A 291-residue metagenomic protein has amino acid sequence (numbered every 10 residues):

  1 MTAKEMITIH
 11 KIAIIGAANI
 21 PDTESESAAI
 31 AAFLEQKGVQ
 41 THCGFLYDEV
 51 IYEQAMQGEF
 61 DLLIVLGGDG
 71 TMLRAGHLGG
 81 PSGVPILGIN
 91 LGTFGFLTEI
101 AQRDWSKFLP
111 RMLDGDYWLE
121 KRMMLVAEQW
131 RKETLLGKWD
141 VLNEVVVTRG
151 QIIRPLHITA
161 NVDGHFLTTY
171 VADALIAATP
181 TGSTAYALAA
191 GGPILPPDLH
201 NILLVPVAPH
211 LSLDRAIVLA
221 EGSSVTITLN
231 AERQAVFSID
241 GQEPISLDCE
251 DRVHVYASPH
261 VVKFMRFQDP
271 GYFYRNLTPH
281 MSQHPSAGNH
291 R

Functional and structural regions predicted by a protein language model:
M1-L62, L66, Q102-W118, Q129-W139: ATP/NTP phosphate-donor binding region
A17, I64, G68, N90 (+2 more regions): A residue-level signal for conserved active-site and pocket-lining positions in enzyme catalytic cores
T23, G70-A75, T184-A189: Short glycine/serine/threonine-rich phosphate/pyrophosphate-binding segments that cradle anionic phosphate groups
G44-V50, N161, A208-H210: Short gly/ser/thr-rich secondary-structure transition/capping motifs
R74, L78-I89, F94: Gly/Ser-rich helix-loop-strand patches that form or flank binding pockets for ribonucleotide-derived cofactors
F94-D173: Catalytic core of DAGKc-family lipid kinases
V147, D163-F166, L213-R291: ATP/nucleoside-binding phosphotransfer catalytic cores, i.e., glycine-rich phosphate-binding loops
T169-L213: Gly/Ser/Thr-rich active-site loops/lids in small-molecule metabolic enzymes that frequently grip phosphoryl groups
